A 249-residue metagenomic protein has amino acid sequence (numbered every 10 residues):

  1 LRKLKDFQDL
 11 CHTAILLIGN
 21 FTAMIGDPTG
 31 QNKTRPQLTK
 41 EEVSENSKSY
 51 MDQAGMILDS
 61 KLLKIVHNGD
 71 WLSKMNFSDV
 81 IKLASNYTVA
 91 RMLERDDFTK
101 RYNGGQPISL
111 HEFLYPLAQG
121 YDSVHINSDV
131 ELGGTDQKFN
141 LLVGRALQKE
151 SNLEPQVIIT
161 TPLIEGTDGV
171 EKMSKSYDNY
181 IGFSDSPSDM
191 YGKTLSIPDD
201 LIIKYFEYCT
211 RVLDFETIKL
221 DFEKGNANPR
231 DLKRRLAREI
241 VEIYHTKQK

Functional and structural regions predicted by a protein language model:
L1-D27, L132-K138, G144: N-terminal catalytic cores of NTP/NDP-binding nucleotidyl/phosphoryl-transfer enzymes
K3-F7, P116-L117, L147, K193: Hydrophobic/aromatic ligand-binding patch that stacks against planar heteroaromatic rings of cofactors or nucleotides
G19-A23, G120-S123, R211: Short connector loops/turns at beta-strand edges and beta->alpha or beta->beta junctions
T22-M24, L72-K74, E165: Short, active-site-adjacent cap segments at secondary-structure transitions
I25, L38, F98, Y102 (+2 more regions): Short clusters of hydrophobic/aromatic residues that line enzyme substrate/ligand-binding pockets
G26-R35: Surface-exposed, active-site-proximal loop segments in enzymatic domains
P36-T160: Divalent-metal (Mg2+/Mn2+/Ca2+)-assisted nucleotide/phosphate chemistry catalytic cores
L147-K249: Conserved nucleotide- and phosphate/pyrophosphate-binding catalytic cores in adenylate/nucleotidyl-handling enzymes
